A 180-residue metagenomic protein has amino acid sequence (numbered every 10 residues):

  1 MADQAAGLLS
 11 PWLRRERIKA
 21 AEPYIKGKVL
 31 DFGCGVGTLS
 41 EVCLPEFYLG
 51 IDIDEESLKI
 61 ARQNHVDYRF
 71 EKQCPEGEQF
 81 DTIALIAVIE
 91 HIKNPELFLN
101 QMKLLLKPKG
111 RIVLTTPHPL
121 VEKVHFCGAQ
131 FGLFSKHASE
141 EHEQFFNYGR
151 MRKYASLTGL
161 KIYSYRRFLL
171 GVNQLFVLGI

Functional and structural regions predicted by a protein language model:
M1-E78, T82, L99, E140-G149 (+1 more regions): Conserved N-terminal segment of class I S-adenosyl-L-methionine
L85-V88: A short beta-strand submotif of the Rossmann-like class I SAM-dependent methyltransferase core that lines
L97-P108: A short glycine-rich, Lys/Arg-flanked "PGG" loop and its adjoining helix->strand segment in the class I
L114-F134: Conserved class I S-adenosyl-L-methionine
Y154-L160: A structural motif corresponding to the C-terminal end of an alpha-helix and its immediate exit/capping segment
